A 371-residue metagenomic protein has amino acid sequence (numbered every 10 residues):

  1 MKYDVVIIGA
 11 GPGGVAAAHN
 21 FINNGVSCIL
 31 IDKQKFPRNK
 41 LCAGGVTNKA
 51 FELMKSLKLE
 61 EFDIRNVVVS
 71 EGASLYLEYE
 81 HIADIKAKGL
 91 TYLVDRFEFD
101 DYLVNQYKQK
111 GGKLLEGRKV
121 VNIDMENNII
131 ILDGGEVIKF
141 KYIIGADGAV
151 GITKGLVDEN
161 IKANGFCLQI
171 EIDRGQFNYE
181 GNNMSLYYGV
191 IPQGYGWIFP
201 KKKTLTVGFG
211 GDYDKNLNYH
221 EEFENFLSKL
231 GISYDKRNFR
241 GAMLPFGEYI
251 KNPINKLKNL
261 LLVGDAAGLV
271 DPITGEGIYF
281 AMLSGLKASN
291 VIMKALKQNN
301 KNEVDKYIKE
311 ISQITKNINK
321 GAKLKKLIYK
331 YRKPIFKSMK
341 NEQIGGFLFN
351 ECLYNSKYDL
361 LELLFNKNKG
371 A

Functional and structural regions predicted by a protein language model:
M1-G11: Beta1/beta-strand and adjacent pyrophosphate-binding region of the FAD-binding site in flavoprotein oxidoreductases
V6, H19-L41: Glycine-rich FAD pyrophosphate-binding loop
G14-V15: N-terminal Rossmann-fold NAD(P) dinucleotide-binding loop
L41-G44, L90-L93, Y195, A267-Y279: Glycine-rich phosphate/pyrophosphate-binding beta-alpha loops
T47-Y102: A conserved beta-strand/loop capping segment in the N-terminal third of enzymes that catalyze redox or closely related
Q106-Y234, G268: Predominantly flavin-linked oxidoreductase catalytic cores and closely associated redox partners
N122, V137, K215-V291: FAD/FMN-dependent oxidoreductases across multiple families
M293-A371: C-terminal helical "tail/cap" subdomain of flavin- and related membrane-associated enzymes
